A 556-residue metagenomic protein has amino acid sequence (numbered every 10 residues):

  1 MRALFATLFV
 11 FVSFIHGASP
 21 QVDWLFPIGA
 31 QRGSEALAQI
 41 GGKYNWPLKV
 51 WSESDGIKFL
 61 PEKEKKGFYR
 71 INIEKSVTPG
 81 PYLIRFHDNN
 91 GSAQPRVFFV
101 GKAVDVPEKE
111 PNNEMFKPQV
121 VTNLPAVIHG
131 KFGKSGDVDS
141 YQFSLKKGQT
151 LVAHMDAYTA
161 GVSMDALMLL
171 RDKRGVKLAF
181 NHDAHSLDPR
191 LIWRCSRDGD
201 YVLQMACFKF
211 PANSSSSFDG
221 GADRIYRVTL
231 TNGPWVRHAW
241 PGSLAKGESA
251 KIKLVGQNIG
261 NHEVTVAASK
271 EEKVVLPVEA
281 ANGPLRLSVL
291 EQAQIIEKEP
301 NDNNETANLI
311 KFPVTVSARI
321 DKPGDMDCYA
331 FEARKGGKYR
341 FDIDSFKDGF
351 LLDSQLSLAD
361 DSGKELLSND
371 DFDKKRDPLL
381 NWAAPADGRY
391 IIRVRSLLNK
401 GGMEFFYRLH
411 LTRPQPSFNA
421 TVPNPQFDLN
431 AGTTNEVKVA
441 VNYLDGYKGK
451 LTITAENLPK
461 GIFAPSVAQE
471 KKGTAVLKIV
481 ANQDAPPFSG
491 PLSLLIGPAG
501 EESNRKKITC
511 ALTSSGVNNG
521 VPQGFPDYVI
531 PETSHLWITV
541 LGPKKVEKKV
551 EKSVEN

Functional and structural regions predicted by a protein language model:
F9-G17: Hydrophobic h-region of N-terminal signal peptides that target proteins for export in Gram-negative bacteria
A18-K66, K75, P79, N89 (+5 more regions): Acidic, Ser/Thr/Pro-rich low-complexity intrinsically disordered segments
K63-I73, P465-N482: Strand-loop-strand motifs at the edges of beta-sheets in extracellular beta-sandwich domains
S92-G101, S215-S216, V264-V266, N282-A293 (+2 more regions): Edge beta-strands of extracellular beta-sandwich domains
P95-L124, A281-P313: Predominantly extracellular/luminal regions of secreted and cell-surface proteins, especially disulfide-bonded
G101-P107, T231-V236, L290-I295, R413-F418 (+2 more regions): Extracellular interdomain linker/stem segments of modular secreted and single-pass surface proteins
N112-D139, P300-D327, N419, E532-K548: Edge strands and adjacent loops of beta-rich recognition modules
L512-N556: Acidic, serine/threonine- and proline-rich intrinsically disordered appendage/tail regions
